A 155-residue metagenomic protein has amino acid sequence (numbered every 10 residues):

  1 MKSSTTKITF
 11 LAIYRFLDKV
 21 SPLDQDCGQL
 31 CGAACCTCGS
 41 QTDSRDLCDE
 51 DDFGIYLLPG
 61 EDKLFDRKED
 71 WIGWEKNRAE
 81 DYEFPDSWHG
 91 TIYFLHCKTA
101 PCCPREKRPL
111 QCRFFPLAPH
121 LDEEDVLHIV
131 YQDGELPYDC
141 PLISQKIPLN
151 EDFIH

Functional and structural regions predicted by a protein language model:
M1-H155: Short loop/turn segments that flank or connect secondary-structure elements
